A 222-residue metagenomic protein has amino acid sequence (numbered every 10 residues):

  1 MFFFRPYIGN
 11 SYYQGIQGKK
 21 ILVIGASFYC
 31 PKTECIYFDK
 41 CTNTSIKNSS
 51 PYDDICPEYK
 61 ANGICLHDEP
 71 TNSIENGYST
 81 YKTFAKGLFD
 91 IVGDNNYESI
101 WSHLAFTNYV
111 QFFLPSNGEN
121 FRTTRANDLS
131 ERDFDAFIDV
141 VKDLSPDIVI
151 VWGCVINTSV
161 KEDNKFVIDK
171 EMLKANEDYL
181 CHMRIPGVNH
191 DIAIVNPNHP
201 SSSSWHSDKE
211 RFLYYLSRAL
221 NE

Functional and structural regions predicted by a protein language model:
M1-N76, A136-V140, Y179-P186, R218-E222: Active-site and ligand/interface coordination hotspots across diverse enzymes and nucleic-acid-associated assemblies
V23, I150, I194-N196: Structural motif
A26-P31, V110-L114, C154-T158, H199-S203: Short, solvent-exposed loop/turn segments at secondary-structure junctions
K60-S79, V110-L129: Surface-exposed cleft-lining segments at the edges of enzyme active sites
G87-S99: A short, Lys/Arg-enriched amphipathic alpha-helix followed by its capping loop at the start of a domain
Y97-L114: Short, contiguous, well-structured surface segments enriched in hydrophobic/aromatic residues
R122-I138, N157-E222: C-terminal capping/extension of enzyme domains
F137-C154: Proline-aspartate-enriched helix->loop->beta-strand connector
